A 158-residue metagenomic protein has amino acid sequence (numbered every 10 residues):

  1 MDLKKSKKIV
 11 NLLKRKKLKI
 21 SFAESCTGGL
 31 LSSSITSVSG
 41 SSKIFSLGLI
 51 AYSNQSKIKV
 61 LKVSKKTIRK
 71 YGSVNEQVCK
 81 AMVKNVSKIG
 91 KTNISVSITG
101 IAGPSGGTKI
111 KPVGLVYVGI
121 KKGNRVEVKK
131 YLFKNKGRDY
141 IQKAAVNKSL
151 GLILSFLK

Functional and structural regions predicted by a protein language model:
M1-K158: Short alpha-helical segments enriched in small residues
